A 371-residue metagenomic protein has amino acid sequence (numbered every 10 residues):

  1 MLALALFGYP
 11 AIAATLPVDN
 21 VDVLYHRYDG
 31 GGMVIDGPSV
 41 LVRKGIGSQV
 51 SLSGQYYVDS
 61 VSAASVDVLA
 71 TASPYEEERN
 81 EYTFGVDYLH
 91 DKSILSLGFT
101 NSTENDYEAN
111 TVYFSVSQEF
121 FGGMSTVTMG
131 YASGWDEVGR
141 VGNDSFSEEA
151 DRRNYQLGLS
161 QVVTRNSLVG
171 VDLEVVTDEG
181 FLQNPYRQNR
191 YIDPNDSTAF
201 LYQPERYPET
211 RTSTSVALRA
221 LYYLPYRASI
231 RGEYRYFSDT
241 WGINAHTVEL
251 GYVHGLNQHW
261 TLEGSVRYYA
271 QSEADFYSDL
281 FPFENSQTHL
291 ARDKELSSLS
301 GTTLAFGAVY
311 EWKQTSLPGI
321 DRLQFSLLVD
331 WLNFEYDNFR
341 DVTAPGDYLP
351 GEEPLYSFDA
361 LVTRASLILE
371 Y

Functional and structural regions predicted by a protein language model:
I12-V18, Q49, K92, F121-S125 (+4 more regions): Short loop/turn motifs that connect adjacent beta-strands in outer-membrane beta-barrel proteins
A13-S53, L332, P345, L361-V362: Short glycine/proline- and aromatic-enriched beta-strand/turn motifs that initiate or cap beta-hairpins
V21-V23, G54, L97, V127-Y131 (+5 more regions): Membrane-embedded beta-strand positions of outer-membrane beta-barrel proteins
Y25-D29, V58-S62, H90-K92, N101-N105 (+9 more regions): Transmembrane beta-strands of outer-membrane beta-barrel pores
Y25-Y28, V68-S73, G98-S102, Y113-S115 (+6 more regions): Extracellular loop and loop/strand-boundary signature of outer-membrane beta-barrel proteins
V34-P38, E78-Y82, L89, E108-V112 (+5 more regions): Residues that define the transmembrane beta-barrel architecture of outer-membrane proteins
D67, T71-A72, V176, L182-R219 (+3 more regions): Outer membrane beta-barrel transmembrane domains
V116, N166, F306-A308, F358-Y371: Outer-membrane beta-barrel "beta-signal"
